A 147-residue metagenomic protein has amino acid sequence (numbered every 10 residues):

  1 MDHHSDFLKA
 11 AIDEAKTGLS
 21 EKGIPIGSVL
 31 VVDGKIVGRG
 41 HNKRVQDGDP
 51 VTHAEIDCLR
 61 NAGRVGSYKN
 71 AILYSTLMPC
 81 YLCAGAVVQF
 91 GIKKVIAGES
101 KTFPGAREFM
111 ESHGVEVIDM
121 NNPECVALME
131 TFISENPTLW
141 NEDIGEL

Functional and structural regions predicted by a protein language model:
M1-D2, I12, V117, A127-L147: Secretory/periplasmic and organellar redox-cofactor proteins
D2-E21: Short, basic/aromatic recognition patches
E21-K22, G66-K69, L139: Short, structured loop/turn "capping" segments at alpha-beta junctions
I26-G34: Short beta-strand scaffold segments in enzyme catalytic cores
G38-T131: Zn2+-dependent cytidine deaminase-like catalytic core
